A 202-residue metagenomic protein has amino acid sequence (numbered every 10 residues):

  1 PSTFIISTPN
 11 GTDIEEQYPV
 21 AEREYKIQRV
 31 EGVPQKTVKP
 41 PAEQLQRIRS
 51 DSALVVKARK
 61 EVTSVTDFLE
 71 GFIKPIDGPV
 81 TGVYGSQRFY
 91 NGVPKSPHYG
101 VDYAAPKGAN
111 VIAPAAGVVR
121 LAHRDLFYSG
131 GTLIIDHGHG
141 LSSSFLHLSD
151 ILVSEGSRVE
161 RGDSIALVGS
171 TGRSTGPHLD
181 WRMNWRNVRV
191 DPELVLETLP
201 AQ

Functional and structural regions predicted by a protein language model:
P1-S2, P177: A short, compositionally biased
T3-Y90: Polar/charged, compositionally biased leader and regulatory segments
I73-Q202: Catalytic cores of peptidoglycan-degrading enzymes
